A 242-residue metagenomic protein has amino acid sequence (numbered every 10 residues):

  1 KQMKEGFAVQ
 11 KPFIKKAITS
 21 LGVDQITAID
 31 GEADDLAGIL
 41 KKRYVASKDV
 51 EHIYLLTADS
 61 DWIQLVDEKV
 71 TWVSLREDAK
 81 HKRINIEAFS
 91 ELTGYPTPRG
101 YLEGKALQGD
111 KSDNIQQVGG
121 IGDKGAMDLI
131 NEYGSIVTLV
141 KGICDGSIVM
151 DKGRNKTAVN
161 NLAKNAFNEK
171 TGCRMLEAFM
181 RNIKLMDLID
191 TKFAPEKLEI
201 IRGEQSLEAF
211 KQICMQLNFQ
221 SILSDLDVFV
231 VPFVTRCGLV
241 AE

Functional and structural regions predicted by a protein language model:
K1-E199, E204, M215-Q220, S224: Extended two-metal-dependent nuclease catalytic cores across DNA- and RNA-processing enzymes
L207-E242: Long, highly charged low-complexity segments enriched in Glu/Asp and Lys/Arg with interspersed Ser/Thr
